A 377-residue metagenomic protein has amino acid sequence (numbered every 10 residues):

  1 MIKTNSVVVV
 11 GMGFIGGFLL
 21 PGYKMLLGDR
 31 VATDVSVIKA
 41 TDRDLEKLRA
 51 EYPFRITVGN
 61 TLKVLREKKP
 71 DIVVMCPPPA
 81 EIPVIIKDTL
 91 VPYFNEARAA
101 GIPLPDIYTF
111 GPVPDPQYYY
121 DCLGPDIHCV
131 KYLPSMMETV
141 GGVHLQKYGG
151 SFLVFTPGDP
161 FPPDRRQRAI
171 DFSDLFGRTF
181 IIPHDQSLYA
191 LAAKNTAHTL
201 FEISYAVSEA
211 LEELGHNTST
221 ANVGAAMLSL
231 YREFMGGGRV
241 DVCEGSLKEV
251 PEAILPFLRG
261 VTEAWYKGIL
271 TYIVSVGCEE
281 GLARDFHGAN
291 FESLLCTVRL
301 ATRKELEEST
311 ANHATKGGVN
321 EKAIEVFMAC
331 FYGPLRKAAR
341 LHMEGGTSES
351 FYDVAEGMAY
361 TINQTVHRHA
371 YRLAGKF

Functional and structural regions predicted by a protein language model:
M1-I72, L175, E209-G215, V274-S275: NAD(P)+-binding Rossmann beta1-loop-alpha1 motif at the extreme N-terminus of oxidoreductases
M1-N5, T33, G224-A253, G260-F377: NAD(P)-dependent Rossmann-like dehydrogenase/reductase catalytic/cofactor-binding core
V7, I15-P21, D44-K47, N60 (+9 more regions): Non-catalytic structural scaffold of enzyme domains
L19, Y52, T57-A169: Rossmann-like NAD(P)(H) cofactor-binding subdomain of soluble oxidoreductases
T41, P112-P114, L133-E138, Q186-L188 (+3 more regions): Glycine-rich beta-alpha junction loops
E51, Y118-I127, L145-A301: Internal alpha-helical scaffold of NAD(P)-dependent oxidoreductase catalytic cores
